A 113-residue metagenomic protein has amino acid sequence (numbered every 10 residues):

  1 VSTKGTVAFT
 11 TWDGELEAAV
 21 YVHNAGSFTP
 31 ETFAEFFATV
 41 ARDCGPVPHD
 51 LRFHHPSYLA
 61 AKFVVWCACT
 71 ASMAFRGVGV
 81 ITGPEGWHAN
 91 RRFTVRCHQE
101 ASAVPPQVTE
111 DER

Functional and structural regions predicted by a protein language model:
V1-G26: Short, extreme N-terminal segment that most often corresponds to the first beta-strand
F9, S27-E31, D43: Catalytic phosphate/metal-binding cores of nucleic-acid and nucleotide-processing enzymes, i.e., regions that mediate
A34-F36: A cross-kingdom marker of C-terminal helix-rich interaction/assembly modules
T39-R113: Low-complexity intrinsically disordered segments
